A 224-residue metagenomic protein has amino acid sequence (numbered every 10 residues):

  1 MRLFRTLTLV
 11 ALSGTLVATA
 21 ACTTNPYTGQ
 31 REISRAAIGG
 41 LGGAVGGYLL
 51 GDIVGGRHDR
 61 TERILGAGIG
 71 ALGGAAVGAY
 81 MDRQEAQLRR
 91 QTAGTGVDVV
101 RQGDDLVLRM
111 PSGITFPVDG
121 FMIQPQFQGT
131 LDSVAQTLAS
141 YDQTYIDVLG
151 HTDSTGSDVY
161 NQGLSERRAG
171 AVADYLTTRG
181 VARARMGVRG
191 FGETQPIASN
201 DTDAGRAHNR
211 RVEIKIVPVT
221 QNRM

Functional and structural regions predicted by a protein language model:
M1-A11: Bacterial N-terminal signal peptides that target proteins for export
T19-C22: N-terminal Sec signal peptide cleavage junction
T24-Q87: Short, low-complexity, glycine-enriched hydrophobic/amphipathic alpha-helices that associate with lipid bilayers
L41, V45-G46, Q84, L88 (+5 more regions): Stable alpha-helical elements in mature extracytoplasmic
G74-V77, T115-I123, D158-N161: Second-shell loop/turn segments in exported
M81-M110: Amphipathic, membrane-active segments
Q91, T115-G150, A173-T177, A207-N209 (+1 more regions): Periplasmic peptidoglycan-binding/anchoring modules of Gram-negative envelope and division proteins
L149-M224: Periplasmic OmpA-like peptidoglycan-binding domain that tethers envelope proteins to the cell wall
